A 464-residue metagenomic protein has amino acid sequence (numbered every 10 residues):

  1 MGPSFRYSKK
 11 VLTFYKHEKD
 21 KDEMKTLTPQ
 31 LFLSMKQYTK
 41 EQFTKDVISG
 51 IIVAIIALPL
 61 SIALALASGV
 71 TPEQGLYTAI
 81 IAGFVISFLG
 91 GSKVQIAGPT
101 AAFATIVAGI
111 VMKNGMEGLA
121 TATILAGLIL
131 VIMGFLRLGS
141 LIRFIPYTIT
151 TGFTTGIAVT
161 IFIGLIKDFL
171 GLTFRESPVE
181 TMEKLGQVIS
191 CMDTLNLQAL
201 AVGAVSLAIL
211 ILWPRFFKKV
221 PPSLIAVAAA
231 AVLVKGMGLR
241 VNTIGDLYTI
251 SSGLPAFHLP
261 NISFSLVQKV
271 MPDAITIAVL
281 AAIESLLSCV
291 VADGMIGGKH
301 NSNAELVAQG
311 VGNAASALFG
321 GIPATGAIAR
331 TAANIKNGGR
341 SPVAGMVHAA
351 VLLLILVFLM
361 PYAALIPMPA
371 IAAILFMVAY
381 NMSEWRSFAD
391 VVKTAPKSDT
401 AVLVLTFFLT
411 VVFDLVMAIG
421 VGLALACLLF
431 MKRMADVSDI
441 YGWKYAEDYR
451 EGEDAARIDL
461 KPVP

Functional and structural regions predicted by a protein language model:
Y7-K9, T13-K16, D20: Short, positively charged and aromatic/hydrophobic N-terminal segments
E23-Y445, G452-A455: Transmembrane helical cores of multi-pass ion-transport proteins
E453-P464: STAS-typified acidic loop motif
